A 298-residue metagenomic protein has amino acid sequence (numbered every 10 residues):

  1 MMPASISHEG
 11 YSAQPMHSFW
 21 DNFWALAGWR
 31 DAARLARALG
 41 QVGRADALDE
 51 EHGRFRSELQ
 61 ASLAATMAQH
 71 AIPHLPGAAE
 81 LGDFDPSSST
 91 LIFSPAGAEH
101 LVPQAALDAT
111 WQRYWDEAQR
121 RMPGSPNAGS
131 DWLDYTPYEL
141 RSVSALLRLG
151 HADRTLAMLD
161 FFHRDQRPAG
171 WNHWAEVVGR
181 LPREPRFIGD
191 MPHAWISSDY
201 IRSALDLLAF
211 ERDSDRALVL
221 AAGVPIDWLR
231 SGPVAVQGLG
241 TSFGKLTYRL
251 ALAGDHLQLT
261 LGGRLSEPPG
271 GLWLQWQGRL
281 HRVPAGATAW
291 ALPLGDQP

Functional and structural regions predicted by a protein language model:
M1, G28, F243-K245: Glycine-centered small-residue hotspots that permit tight backbone geometry or close packing
M1-Q14: Aromatic- and acidic-residue-enriched carbohydrate-binding clefts of CAZyme catalytic domains
H8, A32-L35: Mid-sequence acidic-hydrophobic segments that form the walls of catalytic/ligand-binding cavities or oligomerization
H8-G10, A98, F210, G254: Short loop/turn segments at secondary-structure transitions that flank enzyme active sites
M16, F23, A27-D31, A38 (+5 more regions): Active-site core of glycosidic bond-cleaving carbohydrate-active enzymes
D153-P298: Non-catalytic C-terminal accessory modules of carbohydrate-active enzymes
